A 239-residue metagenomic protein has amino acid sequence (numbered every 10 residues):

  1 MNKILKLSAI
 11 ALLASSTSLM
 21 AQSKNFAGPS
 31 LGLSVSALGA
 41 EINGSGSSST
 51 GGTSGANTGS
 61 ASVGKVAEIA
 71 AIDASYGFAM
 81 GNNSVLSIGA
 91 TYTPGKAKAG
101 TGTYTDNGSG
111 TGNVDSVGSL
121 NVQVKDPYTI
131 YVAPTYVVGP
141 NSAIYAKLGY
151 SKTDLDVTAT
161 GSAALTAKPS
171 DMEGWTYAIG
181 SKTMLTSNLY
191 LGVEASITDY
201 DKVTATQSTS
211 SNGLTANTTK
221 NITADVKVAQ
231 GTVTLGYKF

Functional and structural regions predicted by a protein language model:
N2-L5, T17-F239: Gram-negative outer-membrane beta-barrel domains
S8-S16: Bacterial N-terminal signal peptides
